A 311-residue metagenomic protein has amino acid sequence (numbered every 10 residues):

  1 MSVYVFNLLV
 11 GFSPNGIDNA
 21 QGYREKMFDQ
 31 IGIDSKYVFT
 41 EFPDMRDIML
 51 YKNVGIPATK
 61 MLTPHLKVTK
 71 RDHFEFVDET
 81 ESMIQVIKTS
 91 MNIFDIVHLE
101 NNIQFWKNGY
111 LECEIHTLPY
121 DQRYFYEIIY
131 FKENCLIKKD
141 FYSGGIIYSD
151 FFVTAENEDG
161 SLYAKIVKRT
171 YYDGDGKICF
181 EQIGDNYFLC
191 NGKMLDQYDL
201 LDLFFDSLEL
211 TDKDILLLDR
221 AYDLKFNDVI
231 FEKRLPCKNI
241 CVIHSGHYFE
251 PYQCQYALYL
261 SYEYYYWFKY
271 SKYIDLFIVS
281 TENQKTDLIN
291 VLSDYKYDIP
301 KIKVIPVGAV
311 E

Functional and structural regions predicted by a protein language model:
M1-K88, E158: N-terminal subdomain of nucleotide-sugar transferases
F6-S13, T40-F42, L217-D223, H244-G246 (+1 more regions): Structural motif
I84-D199: Repetitive, compositionally biased segments used for assembly/scaffolding
F205-D206, Q255-F277: Membrane-proximal helix-turn-helix segments that form the acceptor-binding/catalytic region of lipid-linked
F205-L224: Short N-terminal targeting/anchoring amphipathic segment
E232-P251: Active-site proximal beta-strand in glycosyltransferases
S245-H247, N283, I302-E311: Short beta-strand->alpha-helix junction loop in the catalytic core of nucleotide-activated group-transfer enzymes
K272-I299: A short, active-site helix/loop in glycosyltransferases that binds the activated sugar's phosphate group
